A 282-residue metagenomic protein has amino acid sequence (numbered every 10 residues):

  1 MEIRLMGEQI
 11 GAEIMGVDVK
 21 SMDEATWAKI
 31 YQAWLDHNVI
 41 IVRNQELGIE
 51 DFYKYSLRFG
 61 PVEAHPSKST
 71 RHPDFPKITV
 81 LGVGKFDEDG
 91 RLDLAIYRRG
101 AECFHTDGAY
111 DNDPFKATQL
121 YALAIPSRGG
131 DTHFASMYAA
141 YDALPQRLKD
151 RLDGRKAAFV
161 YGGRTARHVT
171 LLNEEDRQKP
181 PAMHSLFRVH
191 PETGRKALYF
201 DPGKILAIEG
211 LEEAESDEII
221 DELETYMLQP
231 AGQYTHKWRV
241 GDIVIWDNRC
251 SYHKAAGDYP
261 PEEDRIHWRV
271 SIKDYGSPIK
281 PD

Functional and structural regions predicted by a protein language model:
E2-I245, R249-D282: Fe(II)/2-oxoglutarate oxygenase catalytic core
